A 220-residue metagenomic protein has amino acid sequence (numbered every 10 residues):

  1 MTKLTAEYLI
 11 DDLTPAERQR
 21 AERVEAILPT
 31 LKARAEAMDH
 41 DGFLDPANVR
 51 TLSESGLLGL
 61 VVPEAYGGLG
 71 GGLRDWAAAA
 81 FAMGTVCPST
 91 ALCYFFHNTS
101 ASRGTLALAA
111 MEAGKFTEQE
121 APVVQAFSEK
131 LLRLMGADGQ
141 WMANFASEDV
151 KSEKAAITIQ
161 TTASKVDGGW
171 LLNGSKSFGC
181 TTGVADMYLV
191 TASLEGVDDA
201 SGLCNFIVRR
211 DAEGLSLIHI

Functional and structural regions predicted by a protein language model:
M1-T99: Amphipathic, small/basic residue-rich leader segments at the start of a protein or domain
L4-T5, L9, T14, S55 (+5 more regions): Serine/threonine-rich low-complexity intrinsically disordered regions
A16-Q19, H40-L44, A155, C180-G183 (+1 more regions): Short, contiguous, pocket-lining structural segments that sit at or immediately flank catalytic/ligand-binding sites
P46, L60-S175, C180: Glycine-rich flavin
R50-S53, M135-G139, A156, G183 (+2 more regions): A generic structural signal for short, non-catalytic loop/turn and secondary-structure boundary residues
L58, Q140, G168, D186 (+1 more regions): A generic secondary-structure signal marking the coil-to-beta-strand transition
S175-L215: A short core secondary-structure module
I218-I220: Conserved small/polar residues in nucleotide/adenosyl-binding loops
